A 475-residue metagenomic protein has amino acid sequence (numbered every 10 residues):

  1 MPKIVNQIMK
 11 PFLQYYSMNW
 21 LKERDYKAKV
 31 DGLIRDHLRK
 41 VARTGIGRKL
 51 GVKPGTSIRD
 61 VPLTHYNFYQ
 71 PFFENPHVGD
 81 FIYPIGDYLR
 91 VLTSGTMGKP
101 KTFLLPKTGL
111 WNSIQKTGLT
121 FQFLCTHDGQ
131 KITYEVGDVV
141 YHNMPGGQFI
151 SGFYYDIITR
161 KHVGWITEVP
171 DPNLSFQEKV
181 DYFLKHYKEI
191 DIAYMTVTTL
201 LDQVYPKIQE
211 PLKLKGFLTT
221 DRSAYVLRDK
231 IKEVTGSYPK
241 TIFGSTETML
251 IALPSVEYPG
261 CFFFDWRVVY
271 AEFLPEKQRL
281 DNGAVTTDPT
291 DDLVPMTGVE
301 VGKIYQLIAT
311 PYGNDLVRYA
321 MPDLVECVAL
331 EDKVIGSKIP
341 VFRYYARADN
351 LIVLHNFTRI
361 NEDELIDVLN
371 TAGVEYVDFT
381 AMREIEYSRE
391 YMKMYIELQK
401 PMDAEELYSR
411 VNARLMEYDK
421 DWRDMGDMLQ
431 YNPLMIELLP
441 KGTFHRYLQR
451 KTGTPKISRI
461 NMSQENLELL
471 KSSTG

Functional and structural regions predicted by a protein language model:
M1-T44, I157-G475: Active-site glycine/GP-rich loop and adjacent strand/helix microenvironment that borders small-molecule binding pockets
A28-R90, K101-I114, L119-T133: Active-site diphosphate/adenylate-binding microenvironment
V91-M97: Conserved helicase ATPase motor motifs in RecA-like P-loop NTPase domains
M97-P100, T246: Gly/Ser/Thr-rich beta-alpha loop segments that engage phosphate groups in nucleotides
K99-F103, L351-V353: Short small-residue beta-strand/loop micro-motif enriched in glycine and branched aliphatics
P100, E135-D138, K213-L214: Short coil/turn connectors at secondary-structure junctions
N112, G147-G152, D202-Q203, L250: Short, well-ordered, mixed-charge alpha-helical segments that flank or form enzyme active sites
L119-H162, E168-D171: Conserved AMP-binding loop of ANL adenylate-forming enzymes
